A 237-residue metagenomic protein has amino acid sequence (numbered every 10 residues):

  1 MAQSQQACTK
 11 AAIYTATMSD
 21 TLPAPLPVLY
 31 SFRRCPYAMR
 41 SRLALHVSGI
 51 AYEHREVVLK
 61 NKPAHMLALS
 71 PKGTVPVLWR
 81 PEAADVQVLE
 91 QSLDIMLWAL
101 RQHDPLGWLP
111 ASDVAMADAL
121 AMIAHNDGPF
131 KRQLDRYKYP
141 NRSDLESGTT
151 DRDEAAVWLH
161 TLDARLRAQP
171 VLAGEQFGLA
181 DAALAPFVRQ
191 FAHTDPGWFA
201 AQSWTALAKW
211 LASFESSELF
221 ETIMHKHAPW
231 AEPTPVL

Functional and structural regions predicted by a protein language model:
A12-D153, R167: GST-like domain detector, emphasizing the conserved glutathione-binding G-site in the N-terminal thioredoxin-like
A68, S216, H225: Phosphate-coordinating loops and pocket residues in cytosolic domains that bind phosphorylated ligands
Q102, L106, T194, S217: Phosphate/oxyanion-binding loops and surfaces in catalytic or ligand/nucleic-acid-binding neighborhoods
M122-S216: GST-like fold's C-terminal all-alpha helical module
F220-I223, A228: Conserved mid-sequence domains
H227-L237: Acidic/histidine-enriched, glycine/proline-rich intrinsically disordered or flexible terminal extensions
